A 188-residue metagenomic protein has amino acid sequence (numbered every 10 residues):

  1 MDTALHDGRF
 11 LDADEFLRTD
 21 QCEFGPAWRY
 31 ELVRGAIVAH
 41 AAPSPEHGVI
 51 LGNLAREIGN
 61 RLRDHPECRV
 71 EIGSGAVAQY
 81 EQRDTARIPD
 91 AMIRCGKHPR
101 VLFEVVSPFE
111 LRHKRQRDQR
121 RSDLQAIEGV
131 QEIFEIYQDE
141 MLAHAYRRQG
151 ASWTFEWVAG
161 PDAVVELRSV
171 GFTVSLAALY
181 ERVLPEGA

Functional and structural regions predicted by a protein language model:
M1-A188: Gly/Pro/Ser/Thr-rich low-complexity, intrinsically disordered segments predominantly at protein N-termini
